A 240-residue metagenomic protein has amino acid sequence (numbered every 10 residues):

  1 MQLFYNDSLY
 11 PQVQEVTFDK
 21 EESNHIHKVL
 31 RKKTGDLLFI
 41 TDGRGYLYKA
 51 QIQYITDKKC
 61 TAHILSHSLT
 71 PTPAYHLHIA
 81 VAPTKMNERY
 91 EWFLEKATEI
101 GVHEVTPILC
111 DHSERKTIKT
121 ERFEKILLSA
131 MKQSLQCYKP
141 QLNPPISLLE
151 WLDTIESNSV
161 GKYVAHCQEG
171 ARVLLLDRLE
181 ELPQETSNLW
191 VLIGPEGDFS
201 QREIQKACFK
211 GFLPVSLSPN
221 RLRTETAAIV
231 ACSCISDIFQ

Functional and structural regions predicted by a protein language model:
M1-L69, E121: N-terminal positively charged helical leader segments and presequences
Q14, T34-D36, Y46-Y48, K58-C60 (+5 more regions): A generic structural signal for short beta-strands and their flanking turns/coil linkers
V16-F18, A74-I79, S187-L189, F209-L217: Glycine/charged-rich beta-loop-alpha catalytic/anionic-binding loops adjacent to active sites
H67, C110-S113, P219-N220: Short, ordered loop/turn segments at secondary-structure junctions
P71-V164: RNA substrate-binding interface of SAM-dependent RNA methyltransferases
K162-Q205, F212-L217: Active-site/ligand-binding-proximal alpha/beta "capping" segment
Q201-Q240: Structured adenosyl-cofactor binding patch, chiefly the S-adenosyl-L-methionine
